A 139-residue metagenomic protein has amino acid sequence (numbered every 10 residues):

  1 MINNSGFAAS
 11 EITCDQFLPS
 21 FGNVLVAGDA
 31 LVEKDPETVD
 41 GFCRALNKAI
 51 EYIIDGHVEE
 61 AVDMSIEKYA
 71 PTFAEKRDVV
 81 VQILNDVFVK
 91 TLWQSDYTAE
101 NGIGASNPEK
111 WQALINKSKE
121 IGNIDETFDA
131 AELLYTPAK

Functional and structural regions predicted by a protein language model:
M1-C14, T72-V79: Ligand-binding "clamshell"
M1-S5, F17-G22, E109: Bilobed "Venus flytrap"/periplasmic-binding protein-like clamshell domains and structurally analogous long
Q16-L18, K68-Y69: Glycine-rich beta-alpha junction loops
G22-T38: A bilobed periplasmic-binding-protein/Venus flytrap-type ligand-binding module shared by bacterial periplasmic
K34-I121: Secondary-structure end/capping motifs
A113-K139: Hinge/cleft segment of the Venus flytrap/periplasmic-binding protein
